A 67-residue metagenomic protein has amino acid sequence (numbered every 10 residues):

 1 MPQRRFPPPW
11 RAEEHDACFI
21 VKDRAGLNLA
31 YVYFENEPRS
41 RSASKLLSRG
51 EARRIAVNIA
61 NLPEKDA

Functional and structural regions predicted by a protein language model:
M1-P8, A12: Negatively charged, low-complexity tracts enriched in Asp/Glu with abundant Ser/Thr
R11-R54, I59-A67: A short, structured beta-strand/loop element
